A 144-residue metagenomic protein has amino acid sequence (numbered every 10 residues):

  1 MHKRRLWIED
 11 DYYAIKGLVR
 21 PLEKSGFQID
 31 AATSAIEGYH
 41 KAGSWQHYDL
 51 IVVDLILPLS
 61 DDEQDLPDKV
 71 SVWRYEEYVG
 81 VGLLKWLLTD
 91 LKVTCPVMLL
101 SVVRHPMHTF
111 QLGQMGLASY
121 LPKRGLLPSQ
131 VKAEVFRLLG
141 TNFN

Functional and structural regions predicted by a protein language model:
H2-Y13, L18-L22: Conserved acidic segment of CheY-like receiver
Y12, L121-P122: Catalytic phosphate/metal-binding cores of nucleic-acid and nucleotide-processing enzymes, i.e., regions that mediate
L18-K24, K41, Q111: Alpha-helical interaction/dimerization surfaces of two-component signaling modules
S25-I29: A generic structural motif
A31-L50, D54-D68: Acidic, metal-coordinating helix/loop segments flanking the phosphotransfer/catalytic sites of two-component signaling
A42-G43, L87, V135: Short hydrophobic patches on amphipathic alpha-helices that form coiled-coil/helix-mediated interaction surfaces
Q64, R74, Y78, G82 (+3 more regions): Alpha4 helix (beta4-alpha4-beta5 surface) of REC/receiver domains from two-component response regulators
M107, R124-L139: C-terminal output helix
